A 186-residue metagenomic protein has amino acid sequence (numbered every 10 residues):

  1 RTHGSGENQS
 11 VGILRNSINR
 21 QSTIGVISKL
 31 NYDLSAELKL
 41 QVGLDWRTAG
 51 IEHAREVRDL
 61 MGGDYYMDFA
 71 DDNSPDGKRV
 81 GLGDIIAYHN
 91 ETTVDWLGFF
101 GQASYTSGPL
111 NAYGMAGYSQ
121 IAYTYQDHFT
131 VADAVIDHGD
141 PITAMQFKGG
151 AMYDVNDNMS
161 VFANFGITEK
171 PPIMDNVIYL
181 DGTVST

Functional and structural regions predicted by a protein language model:
R1-R15: Acidic/polar loop-and-plug regions of large Gram-negative outer-membrane beta-barrel proteins
I13, S17, K39-M159, E169-S185: Signature of Gram-negative outer-membrane beta-barrel scaffolds
L14-R15, I24-L30, T186: Outer membrane beta-barrel strand-and-loop segments of large Gram-negative receptors, especially TonB-dependent
Q21-T23, D33, W96: Short, surface-exposed loop/turn motifs at beta-strand boundaries within globular domains
N31-D33, S104: Short, charge-rich binding segments
